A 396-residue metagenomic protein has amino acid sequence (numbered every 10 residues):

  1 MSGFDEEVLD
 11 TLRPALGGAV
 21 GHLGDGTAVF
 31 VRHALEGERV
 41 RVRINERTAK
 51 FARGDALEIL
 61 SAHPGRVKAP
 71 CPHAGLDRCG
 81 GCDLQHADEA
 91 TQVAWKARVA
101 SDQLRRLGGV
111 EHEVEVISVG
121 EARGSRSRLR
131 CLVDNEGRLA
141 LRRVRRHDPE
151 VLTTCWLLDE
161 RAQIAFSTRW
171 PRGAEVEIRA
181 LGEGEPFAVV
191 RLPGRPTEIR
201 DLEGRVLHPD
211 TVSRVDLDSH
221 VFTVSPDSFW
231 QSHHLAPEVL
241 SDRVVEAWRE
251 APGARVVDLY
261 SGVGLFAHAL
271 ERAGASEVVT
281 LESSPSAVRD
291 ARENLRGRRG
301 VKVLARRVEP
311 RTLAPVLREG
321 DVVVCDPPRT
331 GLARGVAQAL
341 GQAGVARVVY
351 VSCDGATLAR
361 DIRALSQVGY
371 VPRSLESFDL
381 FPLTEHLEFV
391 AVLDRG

Functional and structural regions predicted by a protein language model:
M1-C325, T330-Q338: Accessory RNA-recognition modules of RNA-modification enzymes
E136, D394-G396: Short loop segments at secondary-structure junctions
L304-F389, D394: S-adenosylmethionine
